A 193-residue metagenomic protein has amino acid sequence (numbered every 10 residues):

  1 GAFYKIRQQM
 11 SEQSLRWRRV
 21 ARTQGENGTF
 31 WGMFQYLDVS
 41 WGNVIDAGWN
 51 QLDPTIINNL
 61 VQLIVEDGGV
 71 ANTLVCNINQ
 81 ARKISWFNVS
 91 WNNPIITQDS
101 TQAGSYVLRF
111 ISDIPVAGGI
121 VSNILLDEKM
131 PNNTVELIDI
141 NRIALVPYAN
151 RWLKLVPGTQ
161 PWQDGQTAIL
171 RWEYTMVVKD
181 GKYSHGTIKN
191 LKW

Functional and structural regions predicted by a protein language model:
G1-W193: Core alpha/beta structural scaffold of self-assembling particle/tube/pore-forming proteins
